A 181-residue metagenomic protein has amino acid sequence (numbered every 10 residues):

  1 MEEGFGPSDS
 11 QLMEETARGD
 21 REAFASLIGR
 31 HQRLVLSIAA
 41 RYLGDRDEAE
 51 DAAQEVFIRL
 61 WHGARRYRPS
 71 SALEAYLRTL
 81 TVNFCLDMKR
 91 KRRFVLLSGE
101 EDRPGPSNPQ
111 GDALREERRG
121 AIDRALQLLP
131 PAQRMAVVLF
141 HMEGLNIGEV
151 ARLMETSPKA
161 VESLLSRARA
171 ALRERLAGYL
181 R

Functional and structural regions predicted by a protein language model:
M1-E3, A17-S26, L36-E55, P158 (+1 more regions): Short, charged helix-capping/linker segments at alpha-helix termini
E2-S10, D87, F94-R119, N146: Internal acidic/polar
E3-F5, E15, E101, R115-E116 (+4 more regions): C-terminal edge and immediately downstream basic/flexible tail or linker adjoining helix-turn-helix-like DNA-binding
A17-R18, R41-G44, E55-A72, K91-R93: Sigma70-family region 2
I28-R46, G63, L126, A171 (+1 more regions): Amphipathic, Lys/Arg- and hydrophobic-enriched alpha-helical face
S37, D51-I58, S71-N83: Structural recognition of an alpha-helix C-terminal capping motif at a helix-to-coil junction
H62-P69, T79-S98, R115: Arg/Lys-rich amphipathic alpha helix in sigma70-family domain 2
R124-M135, L139-A160: Helix-turn-helix DNA-binding module
